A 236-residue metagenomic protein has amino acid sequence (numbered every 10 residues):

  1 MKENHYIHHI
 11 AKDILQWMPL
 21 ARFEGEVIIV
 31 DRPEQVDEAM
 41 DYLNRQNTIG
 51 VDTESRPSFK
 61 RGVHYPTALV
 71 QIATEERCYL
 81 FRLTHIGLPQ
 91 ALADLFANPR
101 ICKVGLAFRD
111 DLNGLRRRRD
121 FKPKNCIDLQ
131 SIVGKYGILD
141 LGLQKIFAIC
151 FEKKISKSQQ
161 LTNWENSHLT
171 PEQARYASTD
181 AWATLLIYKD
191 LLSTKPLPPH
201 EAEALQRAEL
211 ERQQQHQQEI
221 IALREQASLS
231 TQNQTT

Functional and structural regions predicted by a protein language model:
M1-I49, R118, L129, W182 (+1 more regions): N-terminal accessory regions of nucleic-acid-interacting proteins
E24-D31, Q35-D37, N44-T48, P57-K157 (+2 more regions): Conserved DEDDh/DEDDy metal-dependent 3′-5′ exonuclease domain
